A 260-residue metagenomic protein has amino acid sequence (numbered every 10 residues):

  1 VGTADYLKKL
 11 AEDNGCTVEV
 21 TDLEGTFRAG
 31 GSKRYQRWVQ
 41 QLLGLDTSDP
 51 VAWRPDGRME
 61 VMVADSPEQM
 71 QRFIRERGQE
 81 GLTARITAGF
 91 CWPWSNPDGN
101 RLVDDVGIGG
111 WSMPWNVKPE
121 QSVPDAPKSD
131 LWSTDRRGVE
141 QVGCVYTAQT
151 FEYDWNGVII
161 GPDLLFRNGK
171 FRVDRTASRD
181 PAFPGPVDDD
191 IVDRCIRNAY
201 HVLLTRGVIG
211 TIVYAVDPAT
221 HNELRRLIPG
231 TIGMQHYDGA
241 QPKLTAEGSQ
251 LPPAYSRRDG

Functional and structural regions predicted by a protein language model:
V1-F27: ASCE P-loop NTPase helicase motor core
V1-K9, R37-L42, D98-N116, R172-T176 (+2 more regions): Short secondary-structure boundary/capping segments
A11, L43-D46, G207, T211: Conserved NTP-handling cores and scaffolds of large molecular machines
E19-T21, G25-Y35, L43-E152, N156-L164: Conserved helicase/translocase motor-coupling segment
R136-Q241, T245: C-terminal accessory regions
P253-A254: Intrinsically disordered, low-complexity segments enriched in serine/proline and basic residues
